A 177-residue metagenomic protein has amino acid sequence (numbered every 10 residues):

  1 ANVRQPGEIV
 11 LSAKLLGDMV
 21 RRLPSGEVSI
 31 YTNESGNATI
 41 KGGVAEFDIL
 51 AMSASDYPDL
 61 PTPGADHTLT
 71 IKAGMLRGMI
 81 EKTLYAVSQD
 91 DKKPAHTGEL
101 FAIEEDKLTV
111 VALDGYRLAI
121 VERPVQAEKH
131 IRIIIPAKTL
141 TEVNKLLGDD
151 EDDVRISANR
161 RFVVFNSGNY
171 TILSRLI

Functional and structural regions predicted by a protein language model:
A1-I177: Structural preference for solvent-exposed beta-strand-turn elements and adjacent flexible terminal/loop segments within
